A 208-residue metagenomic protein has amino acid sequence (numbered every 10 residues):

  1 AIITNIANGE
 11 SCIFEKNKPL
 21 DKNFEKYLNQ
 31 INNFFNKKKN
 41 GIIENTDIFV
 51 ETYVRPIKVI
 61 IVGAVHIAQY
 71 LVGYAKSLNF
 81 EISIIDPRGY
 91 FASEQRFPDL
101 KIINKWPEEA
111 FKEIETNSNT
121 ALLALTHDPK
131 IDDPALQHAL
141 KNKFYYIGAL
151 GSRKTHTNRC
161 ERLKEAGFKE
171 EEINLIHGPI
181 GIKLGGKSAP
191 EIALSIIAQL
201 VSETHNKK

Functional and structural regions predicted by a protein language model:
A1-P87, F91-P98, N117, T155 (+2 more regions): Segments forming oxygen-rich coordination pockets for charged ligands
I3-I6, V62, A124-T126, H177-P179: Short beta-strand segments
Y74, P134-H138: A short acidic, amphipathic alpha-helical/loop segment
I85, A121, T126, Q137-R162: ADP-ribose/adenylate-binding Rossmann-like module
K101-W106: Short acidic-hydrophobic, aromatic-tinged amphipathic segments that line or gate anion-handling sites
E108-S118: Short amphipathic alpha-helix with an adjacent loop that forms part of the alpha/beta core around
F144, L150-K208: Adenosine-phosphate binding glycine-rich loop
